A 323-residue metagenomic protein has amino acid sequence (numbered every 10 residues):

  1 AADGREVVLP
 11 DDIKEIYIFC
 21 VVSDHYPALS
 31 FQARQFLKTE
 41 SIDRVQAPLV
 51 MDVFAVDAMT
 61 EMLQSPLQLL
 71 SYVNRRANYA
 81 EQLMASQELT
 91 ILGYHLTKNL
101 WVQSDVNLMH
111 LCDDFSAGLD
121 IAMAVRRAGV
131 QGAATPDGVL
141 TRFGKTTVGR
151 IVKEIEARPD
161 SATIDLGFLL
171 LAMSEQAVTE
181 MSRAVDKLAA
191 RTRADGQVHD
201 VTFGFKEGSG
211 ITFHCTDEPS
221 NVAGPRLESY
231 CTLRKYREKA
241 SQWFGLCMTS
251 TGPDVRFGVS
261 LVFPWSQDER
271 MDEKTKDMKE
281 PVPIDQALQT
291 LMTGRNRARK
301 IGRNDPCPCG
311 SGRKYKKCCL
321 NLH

Functional and structural regions predicted by a protein language model:
A1-A2, F213: Catalytic metal-binding acidic patch
D3-D11: Acidic, metal/cofactor-coordinating or nucleic-acid-engaging core segments within structured domains
R5-E6, T293-R295: A generic local structural motif
D12-E15, R303: Short, well-ordered loop/turn elements at secondary-structure boundaries
I16, S23-M292: Composition-driven low-complexity segments enriched in polar/acidic and proline residues
F19-S23, G310, N321: Generic beta-strand/beta-sheet core signal
F31, L320-L322: A generic "cationic amphipathic patch" detector
R297-K316, L320: Short Cys/His-rich zinc-binding micro-motifs
